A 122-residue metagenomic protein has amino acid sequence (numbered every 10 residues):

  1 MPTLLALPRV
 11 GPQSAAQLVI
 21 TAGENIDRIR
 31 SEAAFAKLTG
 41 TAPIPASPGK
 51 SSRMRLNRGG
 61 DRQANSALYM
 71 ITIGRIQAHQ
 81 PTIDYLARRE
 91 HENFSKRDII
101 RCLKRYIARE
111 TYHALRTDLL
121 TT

Functional and structural regions predicted by a protein language model:
M1-T122: A detector of single, family-specific signature residues that are central to catalytic or substrate-handling motifs
